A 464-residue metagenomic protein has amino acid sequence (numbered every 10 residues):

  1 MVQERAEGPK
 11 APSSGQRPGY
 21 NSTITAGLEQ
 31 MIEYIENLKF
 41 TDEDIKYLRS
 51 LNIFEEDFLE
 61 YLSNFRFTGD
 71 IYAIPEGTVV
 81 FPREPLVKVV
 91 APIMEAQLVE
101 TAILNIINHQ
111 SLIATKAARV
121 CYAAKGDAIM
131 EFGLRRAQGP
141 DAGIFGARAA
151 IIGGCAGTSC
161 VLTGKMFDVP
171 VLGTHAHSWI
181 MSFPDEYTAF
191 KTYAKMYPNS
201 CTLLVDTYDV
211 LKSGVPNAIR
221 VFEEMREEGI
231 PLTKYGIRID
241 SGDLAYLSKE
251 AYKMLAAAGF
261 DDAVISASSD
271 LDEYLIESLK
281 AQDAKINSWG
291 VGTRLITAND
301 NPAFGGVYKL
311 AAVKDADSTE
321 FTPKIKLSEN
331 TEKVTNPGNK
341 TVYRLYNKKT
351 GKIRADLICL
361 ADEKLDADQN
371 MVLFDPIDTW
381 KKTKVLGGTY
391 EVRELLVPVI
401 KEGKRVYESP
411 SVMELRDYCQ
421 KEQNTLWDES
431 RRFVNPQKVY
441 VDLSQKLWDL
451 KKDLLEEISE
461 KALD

Functional and structural regions predicted by a protein language model:
M1-N199, R226-E227, T233, K309-D464: Ordered alpha/beta subdomains of enzyme catalytic regions
S178-C359: Glycine-rich phosphate/ribose-binding loops and adjacent secondary-structure elements that form binding surfaces
